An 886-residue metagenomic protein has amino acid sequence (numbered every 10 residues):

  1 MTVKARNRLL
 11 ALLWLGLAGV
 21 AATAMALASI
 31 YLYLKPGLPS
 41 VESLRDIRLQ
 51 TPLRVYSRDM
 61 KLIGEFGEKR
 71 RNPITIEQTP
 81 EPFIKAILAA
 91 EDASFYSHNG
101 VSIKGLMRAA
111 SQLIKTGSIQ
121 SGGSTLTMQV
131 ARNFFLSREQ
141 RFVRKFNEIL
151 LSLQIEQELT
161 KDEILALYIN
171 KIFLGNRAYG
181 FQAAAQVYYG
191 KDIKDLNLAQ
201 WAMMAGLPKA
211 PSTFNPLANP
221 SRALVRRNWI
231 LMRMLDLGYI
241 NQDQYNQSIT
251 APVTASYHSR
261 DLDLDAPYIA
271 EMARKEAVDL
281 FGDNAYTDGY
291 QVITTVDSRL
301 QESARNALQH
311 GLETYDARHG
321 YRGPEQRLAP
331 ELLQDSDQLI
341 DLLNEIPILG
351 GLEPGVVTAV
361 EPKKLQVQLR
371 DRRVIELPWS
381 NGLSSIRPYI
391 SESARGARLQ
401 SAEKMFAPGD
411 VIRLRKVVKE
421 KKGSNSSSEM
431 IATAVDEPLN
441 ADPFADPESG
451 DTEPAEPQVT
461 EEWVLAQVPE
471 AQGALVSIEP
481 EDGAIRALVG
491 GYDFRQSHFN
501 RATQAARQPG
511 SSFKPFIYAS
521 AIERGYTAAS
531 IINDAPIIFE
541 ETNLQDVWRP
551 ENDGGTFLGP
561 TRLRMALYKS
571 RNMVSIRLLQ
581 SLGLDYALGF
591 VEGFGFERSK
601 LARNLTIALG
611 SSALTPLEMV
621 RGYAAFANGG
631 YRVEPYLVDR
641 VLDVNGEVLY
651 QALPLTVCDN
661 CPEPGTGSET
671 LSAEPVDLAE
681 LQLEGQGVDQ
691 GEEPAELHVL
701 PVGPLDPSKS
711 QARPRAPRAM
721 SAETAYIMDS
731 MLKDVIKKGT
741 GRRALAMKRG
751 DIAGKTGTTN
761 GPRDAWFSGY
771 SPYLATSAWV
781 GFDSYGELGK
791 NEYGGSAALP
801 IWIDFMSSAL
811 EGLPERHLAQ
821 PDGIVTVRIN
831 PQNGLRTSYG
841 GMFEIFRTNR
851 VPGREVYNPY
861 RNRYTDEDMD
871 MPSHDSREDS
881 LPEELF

Functional and structural regions predicted by a protein language model:
M1-V3, T254, S259-R260, A329-D337 (+12 more regions): Soluble, non-transmembrane domains of envelope/secretory-pathway proteins that act on or interact with carbohydrate
M1-Y56, S94, L113-I114: N-terminal type II signal-anchor transmembrane helix that functions as the membrane-insertion/stop-transfer segment
L27-A28, L32, S118-D371, L578 (+4 more regions): Non-catalytic, structured segments within soluble enzyme domains
L32-L49, N197, G311-G323, L343-L352 (+4 more regions): Beta-lactamase-like hydrolase cores
P52-R58, T79, L196, E353-R370 (+8 more regions): A short, well-structured edge-of-sheet supersecondary motif
I87-L88, M234, A304, P362 (+7 more regions): Active-site SXXK
Y96-L106, Y179-Q182, N241-Q244, E453-E461 (+4 more regions): Short, well-structured active-site flanking segments
F134, V296, I532-I537, E551-F596 (+1 more regions): Active-site-adjacent helix/loop patches that line small-molecule binding or acyl-intermediate pockets
